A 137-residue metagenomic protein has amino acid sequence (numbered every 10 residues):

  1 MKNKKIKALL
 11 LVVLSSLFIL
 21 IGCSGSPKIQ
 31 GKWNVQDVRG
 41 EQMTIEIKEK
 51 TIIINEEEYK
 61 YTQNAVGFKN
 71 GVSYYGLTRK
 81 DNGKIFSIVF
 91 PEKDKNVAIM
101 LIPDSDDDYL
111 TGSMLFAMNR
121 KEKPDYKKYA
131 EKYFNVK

Functional and structural regions predicted by a protein language model:
M1-K2, S24: N-terminal hydrophobic targeting signals that begin at the initiator methionine
K2-L10: Bacterial N-terminal signal peptides that target proteins for export
I19-G22: C-terminal motif of bacterial Sec signal peptides marking the signal peptidase cleavage site
G25-Q42: Tryptophan-anchored aromatic micro-motifs
V38-T44, E57-Y109: Contiguous, well-ordered beta-strand patches that form the walls/edges of small beta-barrel/beta-sandwich domains
K50-I53, I99: Short polybasic amphipathic segments
Y59-A65, D104-K137: Edge beta-strand at a domain terminus
